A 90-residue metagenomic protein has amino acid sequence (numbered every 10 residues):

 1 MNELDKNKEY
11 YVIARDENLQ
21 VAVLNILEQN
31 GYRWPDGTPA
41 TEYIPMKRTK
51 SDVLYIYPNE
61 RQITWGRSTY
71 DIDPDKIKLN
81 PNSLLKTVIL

Functional and structural regions predicted by a protein language model:
M1-L90: Structural boundary micro-motifs
